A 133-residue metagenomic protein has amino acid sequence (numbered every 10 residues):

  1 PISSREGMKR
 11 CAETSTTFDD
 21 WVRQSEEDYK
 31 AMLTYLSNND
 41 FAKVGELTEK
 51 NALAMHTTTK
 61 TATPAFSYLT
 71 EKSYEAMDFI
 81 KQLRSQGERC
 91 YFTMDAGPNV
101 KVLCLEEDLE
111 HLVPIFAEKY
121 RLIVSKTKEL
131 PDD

Functional and structural regions predicted by a protein language model:
P1-D133: C-terminal nucleotide
